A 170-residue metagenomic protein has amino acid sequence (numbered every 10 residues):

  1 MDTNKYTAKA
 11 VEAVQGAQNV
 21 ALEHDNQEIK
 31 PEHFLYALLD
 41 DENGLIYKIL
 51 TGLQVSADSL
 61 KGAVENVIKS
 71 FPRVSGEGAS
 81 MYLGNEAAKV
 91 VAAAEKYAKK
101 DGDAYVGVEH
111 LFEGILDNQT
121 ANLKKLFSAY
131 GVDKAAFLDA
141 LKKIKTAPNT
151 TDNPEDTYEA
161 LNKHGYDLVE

Functional and structural regions predicted by a protein language model:
M1-E170: Histone-fold recognition with a strong bias for associated Lys/Arg-rich disordered tails
